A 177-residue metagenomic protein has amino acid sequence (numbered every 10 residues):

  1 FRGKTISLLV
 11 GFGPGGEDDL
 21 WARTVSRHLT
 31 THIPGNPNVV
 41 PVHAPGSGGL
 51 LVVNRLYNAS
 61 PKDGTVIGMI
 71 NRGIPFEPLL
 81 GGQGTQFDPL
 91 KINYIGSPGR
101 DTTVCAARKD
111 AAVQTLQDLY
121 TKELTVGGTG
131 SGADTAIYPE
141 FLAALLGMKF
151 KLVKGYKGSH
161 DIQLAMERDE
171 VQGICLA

Functional and structural regions predicted by a protein language model:
F1-L9: Mature N-terminal segment immediately following signal peptide/propeptide cleavage in secreted/periplasmic
I6, T31-N36, R55-V66, I74-E170: Hinge/capping helix and adjacent helix->loop/strand transition within the periplasmic-binding protein
L8-R23, G46-G48, G127-D134: Extracytoplasmic "Venus flytrap"
L9, V42-A44, I70: Solvent-exposed beta-strand sheet faces enriched in polar/charged residues
L20, G35-N54: Early extracytoplasmic/lumenal segment of secretory-pathway proteins
G48, K157-G158, A177: Short loop/turn segments at beta->alpha junctions
